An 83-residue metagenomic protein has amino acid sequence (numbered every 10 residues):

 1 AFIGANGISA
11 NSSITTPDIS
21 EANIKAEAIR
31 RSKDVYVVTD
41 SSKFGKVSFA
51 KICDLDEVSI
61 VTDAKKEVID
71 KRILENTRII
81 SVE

Functional and structural regions predicted by a protein language model:
A1-E83: Conserved phosphate- and dinucleotide-binding cores of soluble alpha/beta proteins, encompassing both enzyme active
